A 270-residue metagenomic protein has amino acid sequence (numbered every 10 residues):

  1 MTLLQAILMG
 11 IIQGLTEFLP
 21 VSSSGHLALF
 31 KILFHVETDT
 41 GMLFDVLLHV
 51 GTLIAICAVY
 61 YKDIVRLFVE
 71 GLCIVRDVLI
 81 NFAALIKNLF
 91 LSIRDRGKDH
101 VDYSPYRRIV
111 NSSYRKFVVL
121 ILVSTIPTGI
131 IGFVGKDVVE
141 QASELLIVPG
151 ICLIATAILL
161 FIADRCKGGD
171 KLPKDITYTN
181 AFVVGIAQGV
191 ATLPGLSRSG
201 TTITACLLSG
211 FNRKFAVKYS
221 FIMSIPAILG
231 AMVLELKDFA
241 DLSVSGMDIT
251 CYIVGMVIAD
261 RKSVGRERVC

Functional and structural regions predicted by a protein language model:
M1-V269: Multi-pass membrane proteins that catalyze or facilitate reactions on polyprenyl-/lipid-phosphate substrates and their
